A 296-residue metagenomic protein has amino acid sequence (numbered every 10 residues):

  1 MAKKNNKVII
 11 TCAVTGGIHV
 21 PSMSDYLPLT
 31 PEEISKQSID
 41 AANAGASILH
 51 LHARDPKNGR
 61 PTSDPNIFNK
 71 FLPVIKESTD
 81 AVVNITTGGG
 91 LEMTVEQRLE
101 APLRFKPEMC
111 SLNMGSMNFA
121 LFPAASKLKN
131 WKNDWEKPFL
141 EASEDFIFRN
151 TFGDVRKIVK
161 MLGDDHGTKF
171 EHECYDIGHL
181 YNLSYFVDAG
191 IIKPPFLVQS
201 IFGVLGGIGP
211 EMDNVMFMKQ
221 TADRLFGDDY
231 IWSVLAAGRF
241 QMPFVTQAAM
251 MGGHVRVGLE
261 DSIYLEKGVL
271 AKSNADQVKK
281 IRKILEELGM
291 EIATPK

Functional and structural regions predicted by a protein language model:
A2-Y26, K129-W135: N-terminal small/glycine-rich loop or linker at the start of catalytic domains across soluble metabolic enzymes
C12, P31-S35, A46-N58, V82-N84: Histidine-centered catalytic micro-motifs
C12, R60-I85, I158-M161, M218-G227 (+2 more regions): Alpha-helix-loop-beta-strand connector modules within alpha/beta enzyme cores
V14-E33, T87-V95, E144-R149, E171 (+2 more regions): Active-site mouth loops of central-metabolism enzymes
S22, S47-N69, I201-G206, I263-E266: Glycine-rich, proline-tolerant flexible connector loops at the mouths of alpha/beta enzymes
I48, K169, E173, L288-K296: Flexible, glycine/charged-enriched surface loops at secondary-structure junctions
M109-L259: Catalytic alpha/beta core domains of metabolic enzymes, predominantly
A124-W135, E266-M290: C-terminal helical cap(s) of enzyme catalytic domains, especially alpha/beta-barrels
